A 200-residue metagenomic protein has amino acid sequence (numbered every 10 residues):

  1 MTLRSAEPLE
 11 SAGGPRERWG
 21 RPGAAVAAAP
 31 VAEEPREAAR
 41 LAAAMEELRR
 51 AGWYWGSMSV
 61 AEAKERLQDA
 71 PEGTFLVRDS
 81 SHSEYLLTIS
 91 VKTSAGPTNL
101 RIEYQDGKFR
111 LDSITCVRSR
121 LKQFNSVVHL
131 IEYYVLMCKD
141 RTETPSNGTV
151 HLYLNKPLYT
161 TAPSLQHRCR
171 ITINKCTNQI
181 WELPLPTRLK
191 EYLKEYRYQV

Functional and structural regions predicted by a protein language model:
M1-A43, K139, K156, T160 (+2 more regions): Eukaryotic low-complexity, non-globular regulatory regions
P35-E65: Eukaryotic proteins' extreme N-terminal regulatory segments
A39-M45, G96-T98, I102-T115: Short aromatic-glycine-(Arg/Gly/Cys) micro-motifs in beta-strand/loop hairpins
Y54-A61, R66-G73, S80-E84: Eukaryotic beta-rich interaction modules
G73-P97: Short, structured protein-protein interaction patches enriched in aromatics and acidic/basic residues, typified by
R101-D106, S113-V200: Cullin-RING E3 adaptor/co-adaptor recruitment helices
